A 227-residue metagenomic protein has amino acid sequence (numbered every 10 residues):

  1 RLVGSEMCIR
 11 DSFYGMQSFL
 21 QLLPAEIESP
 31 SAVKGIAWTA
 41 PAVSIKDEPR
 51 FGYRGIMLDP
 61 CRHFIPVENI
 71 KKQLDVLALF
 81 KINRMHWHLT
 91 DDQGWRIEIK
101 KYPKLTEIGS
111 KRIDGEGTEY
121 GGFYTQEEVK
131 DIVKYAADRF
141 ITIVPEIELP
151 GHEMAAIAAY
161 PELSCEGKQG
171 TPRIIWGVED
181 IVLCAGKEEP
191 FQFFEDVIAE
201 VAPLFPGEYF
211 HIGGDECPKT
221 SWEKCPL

Functional and structural regions predicted by a protein language model:
R1, A32-G35, H86: A generic structural motif
L2-I9: Short, small-residue-biased leader/transition segments that mark boundaries at the very start of proteins
V3, K34, E166-Q169: Feature targets compositionally biased, intrinsically disordered low-complexity regions with long contiguous runs
V3, Q21-L23, C184: Compositionally biased amphipathic helical and low-complexity segments enriched in hydrophobic
R10, Y14-F51: N-terminal carbohydrate-binding accessory modules
P49-L227: Substrate-binding cleft of carbohydrate-active enzyme catalytic domains
